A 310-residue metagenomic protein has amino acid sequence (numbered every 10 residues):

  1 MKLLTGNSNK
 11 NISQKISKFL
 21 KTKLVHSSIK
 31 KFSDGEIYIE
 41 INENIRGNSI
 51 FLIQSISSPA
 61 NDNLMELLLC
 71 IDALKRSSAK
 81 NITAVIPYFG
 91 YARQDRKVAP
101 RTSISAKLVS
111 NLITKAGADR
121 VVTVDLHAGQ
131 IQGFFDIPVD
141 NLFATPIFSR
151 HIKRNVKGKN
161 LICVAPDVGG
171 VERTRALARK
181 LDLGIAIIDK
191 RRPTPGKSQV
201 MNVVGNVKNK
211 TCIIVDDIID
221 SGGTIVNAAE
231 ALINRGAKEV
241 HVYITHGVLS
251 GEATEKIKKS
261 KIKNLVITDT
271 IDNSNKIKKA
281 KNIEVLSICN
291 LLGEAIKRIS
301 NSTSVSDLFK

Functional and structural regions predicted by a protein language model:
M1-K310: PRPP-associated nucleotide enzymes
